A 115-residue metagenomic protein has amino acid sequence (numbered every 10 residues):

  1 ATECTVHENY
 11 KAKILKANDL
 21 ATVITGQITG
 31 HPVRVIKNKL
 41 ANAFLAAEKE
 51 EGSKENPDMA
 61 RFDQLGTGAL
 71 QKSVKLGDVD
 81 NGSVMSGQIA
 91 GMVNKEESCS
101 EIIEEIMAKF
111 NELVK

Functional and structural regions predicted by a protein language model:
A1-K115: Conserved active-site-proximal phosphate/metal-binding subdomains
